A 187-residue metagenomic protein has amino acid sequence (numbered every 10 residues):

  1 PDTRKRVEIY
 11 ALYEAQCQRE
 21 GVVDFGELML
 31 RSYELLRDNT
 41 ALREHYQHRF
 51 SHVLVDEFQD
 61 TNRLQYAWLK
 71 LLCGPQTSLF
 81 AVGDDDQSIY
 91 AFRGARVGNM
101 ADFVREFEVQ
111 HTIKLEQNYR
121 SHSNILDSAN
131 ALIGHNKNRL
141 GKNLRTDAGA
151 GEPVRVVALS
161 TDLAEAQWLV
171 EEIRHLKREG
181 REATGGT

Functional and structural regions predicted by a protein language model:
D2-D102, K114-S121: Conserved helicase NTPase motor core
R105: Glycine-/small-residue-rich beta-strand-loop submotif within the FAD-binding core of flavoenzymes
E108-T112, E116-T187: Helicase P-loop NTPase motor core
